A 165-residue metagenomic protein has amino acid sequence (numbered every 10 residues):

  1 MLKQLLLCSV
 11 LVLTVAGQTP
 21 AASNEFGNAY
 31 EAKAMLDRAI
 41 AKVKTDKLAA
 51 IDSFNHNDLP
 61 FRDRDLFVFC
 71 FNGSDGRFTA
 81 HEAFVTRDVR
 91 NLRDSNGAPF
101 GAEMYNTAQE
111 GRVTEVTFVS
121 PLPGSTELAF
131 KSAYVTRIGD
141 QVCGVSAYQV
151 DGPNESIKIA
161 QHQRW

Functional and structural regions predicted by a protein language model:
M1-Q4: Positively charged n-region of N-terminal signal peptides that target proteins for export
L6-T14: Bacterial N-terminal signal peptides
A16-Q18: N-terminal signal peptide c-region/cleavage motif recognized by signal peptidases
A22-A49, P60, E155, H162-R164: Juxtamembrane extracytoplasmic/periplasmic/luminal helical "stalk" adjacent to the first N-terminal
Y30-L48, V85-V119: Extracytoplasmic/periplasmic sensor domains and loops in membrane signaling proteins
L36, K131-G152: Short, hydrophobic beta-strand elements of compact beta-sandwich sensory domains
F54-F61, N96-R137: Membrane-proximal, non-catalytic sensory/regulatory domains of signal-transducing membrane proteins
D58-F78, R164-W165: Short N-terminal helix-loop-first-beta-strand/juxtamembrane motif that initiates sensory/input modules
